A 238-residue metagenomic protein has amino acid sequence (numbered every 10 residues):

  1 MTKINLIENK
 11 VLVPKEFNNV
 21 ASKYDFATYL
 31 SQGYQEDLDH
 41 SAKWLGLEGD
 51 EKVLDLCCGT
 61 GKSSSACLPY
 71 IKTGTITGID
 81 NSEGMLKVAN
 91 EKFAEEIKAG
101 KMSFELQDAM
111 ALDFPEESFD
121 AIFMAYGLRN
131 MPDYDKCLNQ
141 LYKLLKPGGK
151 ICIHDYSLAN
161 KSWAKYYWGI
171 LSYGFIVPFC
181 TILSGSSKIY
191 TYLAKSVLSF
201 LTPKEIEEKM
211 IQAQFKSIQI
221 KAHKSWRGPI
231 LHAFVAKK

Functional and structural regions predicted by a protein language model:
T2-L47, K62-A66, V88, T191: Conserved class I S-adenosyl-L-methionine
E8-V11, S31, S157-K209, A222: C-terminal alpha-helical "lid/dimerization" subdomain adjacent to the S-adenosyl-L-methionine
L54-A111: Class I SAM-dependent methyltransferase SAM/SAH-binding core
M110-A121: A short acidic, Gly/Pro-enriched loop at the edge of an enzyme's catalytic core that lines a small-molecule cofactor
A121-D133: A short SAM/SAH-binding and catalytic strip from SAM-dependent methyltransferases
D135-P147: A short glycine-rich, Lys/Arg-flanked "PGG" loop and its adjoining helix->strand segment in the class I
G149-Y156: Conserved beta-strand signature within the Rossmann-like core of class I S-adenosyl-L-methionine
A213-K238: Core SAM-dependent methyltransferase catalytic element
